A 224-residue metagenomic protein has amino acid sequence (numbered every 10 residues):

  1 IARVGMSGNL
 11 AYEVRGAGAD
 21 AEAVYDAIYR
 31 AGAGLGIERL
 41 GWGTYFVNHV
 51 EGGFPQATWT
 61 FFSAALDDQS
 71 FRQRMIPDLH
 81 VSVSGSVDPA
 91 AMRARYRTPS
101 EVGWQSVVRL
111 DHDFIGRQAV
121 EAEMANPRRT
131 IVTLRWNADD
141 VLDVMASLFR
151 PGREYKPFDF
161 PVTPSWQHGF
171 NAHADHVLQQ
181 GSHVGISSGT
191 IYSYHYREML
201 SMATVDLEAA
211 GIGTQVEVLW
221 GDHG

Functional and structural regions predicted by a protein language model:
I1-G224: Conserved, structured C-terminal
